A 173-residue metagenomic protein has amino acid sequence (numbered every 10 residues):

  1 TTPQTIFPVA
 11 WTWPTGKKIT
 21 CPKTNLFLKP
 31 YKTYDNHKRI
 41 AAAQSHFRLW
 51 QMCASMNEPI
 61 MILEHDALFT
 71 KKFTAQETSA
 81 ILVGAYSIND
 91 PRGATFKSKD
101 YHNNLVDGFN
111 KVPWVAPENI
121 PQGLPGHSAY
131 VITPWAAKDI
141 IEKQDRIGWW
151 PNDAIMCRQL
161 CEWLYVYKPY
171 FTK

Functional and structural regions predicted by a protein language model:
T1-L63, A67-K173: An acidic/histidine-cluster motif and surrounding catalytic segment that typifies divalent-metal-assisted enzyme active
